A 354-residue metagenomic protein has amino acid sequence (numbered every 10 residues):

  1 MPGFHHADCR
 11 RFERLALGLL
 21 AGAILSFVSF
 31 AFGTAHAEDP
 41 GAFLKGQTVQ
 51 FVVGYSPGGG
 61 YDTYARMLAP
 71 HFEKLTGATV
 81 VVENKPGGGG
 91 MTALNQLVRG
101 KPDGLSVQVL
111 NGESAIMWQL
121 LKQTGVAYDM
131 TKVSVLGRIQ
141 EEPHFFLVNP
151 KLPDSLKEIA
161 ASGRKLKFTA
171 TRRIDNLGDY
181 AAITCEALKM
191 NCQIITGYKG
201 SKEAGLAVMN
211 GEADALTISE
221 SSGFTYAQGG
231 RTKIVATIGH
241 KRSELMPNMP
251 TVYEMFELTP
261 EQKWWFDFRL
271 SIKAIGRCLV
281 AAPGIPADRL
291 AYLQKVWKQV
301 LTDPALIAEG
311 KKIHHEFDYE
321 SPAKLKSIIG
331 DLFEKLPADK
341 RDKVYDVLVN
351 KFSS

Functional and structural regions predicted by a protein language model:
A16-A31: Bacterial N-terminal signal peptides
F43-Q47, I285-S354: An extracytoplasmic/periplasmic, membrane-proximal ligand-sensing/linker region
F43-V49, L75, Q96-L105, Q119-E203 (+3 more regions): Hinge/capping helix and adjacent helix->loop/strand transition within the periplasmic-binding protein
V49-Y64, P86-G89, T169-N176: Extracytoplasmic "Venus flytrap"
G58-G77, G178-E186, Y226: Short, polar/charged alpha-helical segment
T79-G87, S134, T169-T171, C192-G200 (+2 more regions): Short beta-strand-to-loop elements that line the ligand-binding cleft of bilobed periplasmic-binding protein-like
K85-A93, E142, I195-M209, S219-S222 (+1 more regions): Short helix-initiation/N-cap motifs at beta->coil->alpha
E113-G125, G178, A182-A187, N210 (+1 more regions): A ligand-binding cleft/hinge motif common to bilobed small-molecule-binding domains
